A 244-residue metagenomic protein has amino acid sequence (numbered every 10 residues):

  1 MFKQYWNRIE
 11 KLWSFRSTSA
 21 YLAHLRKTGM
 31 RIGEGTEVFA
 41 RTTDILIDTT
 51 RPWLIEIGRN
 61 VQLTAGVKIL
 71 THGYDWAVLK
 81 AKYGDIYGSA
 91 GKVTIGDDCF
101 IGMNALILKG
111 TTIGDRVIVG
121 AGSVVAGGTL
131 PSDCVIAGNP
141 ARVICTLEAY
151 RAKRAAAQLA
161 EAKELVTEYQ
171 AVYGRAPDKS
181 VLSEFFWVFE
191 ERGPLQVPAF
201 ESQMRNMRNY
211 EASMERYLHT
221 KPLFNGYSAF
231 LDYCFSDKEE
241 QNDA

Functional and structural regions predicted by a protein language model:
M1-M30, A141-A244: Terminal amphipathic alpha-helical/low-complexity segments used for targeting or macromolecular assembly
Y21-A23, E37-T112, A121-S123, G128-L130 (+2 more regions): Flexible, glycine/small-residue-enriched loop-and-beta-strand segment within the central core of proteins
I32-E34: Cytochrome P450 catalytic-domain "roof"
V117-G128, E201-R205: An exposure/low-complexity boundary signal
I118, V135-A137: Short-chain dehydrogenase/reductase
